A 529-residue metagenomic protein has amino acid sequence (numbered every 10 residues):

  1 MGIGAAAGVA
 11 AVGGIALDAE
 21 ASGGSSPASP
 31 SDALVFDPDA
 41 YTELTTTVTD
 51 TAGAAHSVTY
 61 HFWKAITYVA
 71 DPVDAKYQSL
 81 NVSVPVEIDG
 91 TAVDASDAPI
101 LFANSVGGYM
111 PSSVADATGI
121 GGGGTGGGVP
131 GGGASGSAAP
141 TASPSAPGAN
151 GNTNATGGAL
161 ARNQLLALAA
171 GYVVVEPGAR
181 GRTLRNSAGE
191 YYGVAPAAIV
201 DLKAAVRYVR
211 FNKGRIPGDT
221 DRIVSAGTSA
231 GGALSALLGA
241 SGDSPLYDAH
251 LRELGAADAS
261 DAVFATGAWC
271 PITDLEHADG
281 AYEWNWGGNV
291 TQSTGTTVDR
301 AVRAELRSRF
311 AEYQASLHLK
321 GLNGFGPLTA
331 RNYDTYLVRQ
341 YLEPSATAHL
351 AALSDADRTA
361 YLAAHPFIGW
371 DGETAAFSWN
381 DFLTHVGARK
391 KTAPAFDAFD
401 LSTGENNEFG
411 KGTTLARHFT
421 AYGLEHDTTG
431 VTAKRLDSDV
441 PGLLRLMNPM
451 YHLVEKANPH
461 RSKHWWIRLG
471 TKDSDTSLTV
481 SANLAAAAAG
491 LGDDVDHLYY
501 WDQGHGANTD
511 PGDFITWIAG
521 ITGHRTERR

Functional and structural regions predicted by a protein language model:
M1-D18: N-terminal export signals
A21-D97: Catalytic-loop region of hydrolases
A95-Y109: Short beta-strand element of the alpha/beta-hydrolase
G107-V200, G239, Q503: Cap/lid segment of the alpha/beta-hydrolase catalytic domain
Y192-G214: Alpha/beta-hydrolase active-site loop
F211-G288: Primarily recognizes the serine-hydrolase "nucleophile elbow" in alpha/beta-hydrolase and SGNH/GDSL folds
W269-P271, H277-K391: Non-catalytic, alpha-helical, charged scaffold/linker segments that couple or flank catalytic or architectural cores
A278-Y282, G324-W370, W466-D473, V480-A485 (+1 more regions): C-terminal catalytic histidine-bearing segment of alpha/beta-hydrolase fold enzymes
